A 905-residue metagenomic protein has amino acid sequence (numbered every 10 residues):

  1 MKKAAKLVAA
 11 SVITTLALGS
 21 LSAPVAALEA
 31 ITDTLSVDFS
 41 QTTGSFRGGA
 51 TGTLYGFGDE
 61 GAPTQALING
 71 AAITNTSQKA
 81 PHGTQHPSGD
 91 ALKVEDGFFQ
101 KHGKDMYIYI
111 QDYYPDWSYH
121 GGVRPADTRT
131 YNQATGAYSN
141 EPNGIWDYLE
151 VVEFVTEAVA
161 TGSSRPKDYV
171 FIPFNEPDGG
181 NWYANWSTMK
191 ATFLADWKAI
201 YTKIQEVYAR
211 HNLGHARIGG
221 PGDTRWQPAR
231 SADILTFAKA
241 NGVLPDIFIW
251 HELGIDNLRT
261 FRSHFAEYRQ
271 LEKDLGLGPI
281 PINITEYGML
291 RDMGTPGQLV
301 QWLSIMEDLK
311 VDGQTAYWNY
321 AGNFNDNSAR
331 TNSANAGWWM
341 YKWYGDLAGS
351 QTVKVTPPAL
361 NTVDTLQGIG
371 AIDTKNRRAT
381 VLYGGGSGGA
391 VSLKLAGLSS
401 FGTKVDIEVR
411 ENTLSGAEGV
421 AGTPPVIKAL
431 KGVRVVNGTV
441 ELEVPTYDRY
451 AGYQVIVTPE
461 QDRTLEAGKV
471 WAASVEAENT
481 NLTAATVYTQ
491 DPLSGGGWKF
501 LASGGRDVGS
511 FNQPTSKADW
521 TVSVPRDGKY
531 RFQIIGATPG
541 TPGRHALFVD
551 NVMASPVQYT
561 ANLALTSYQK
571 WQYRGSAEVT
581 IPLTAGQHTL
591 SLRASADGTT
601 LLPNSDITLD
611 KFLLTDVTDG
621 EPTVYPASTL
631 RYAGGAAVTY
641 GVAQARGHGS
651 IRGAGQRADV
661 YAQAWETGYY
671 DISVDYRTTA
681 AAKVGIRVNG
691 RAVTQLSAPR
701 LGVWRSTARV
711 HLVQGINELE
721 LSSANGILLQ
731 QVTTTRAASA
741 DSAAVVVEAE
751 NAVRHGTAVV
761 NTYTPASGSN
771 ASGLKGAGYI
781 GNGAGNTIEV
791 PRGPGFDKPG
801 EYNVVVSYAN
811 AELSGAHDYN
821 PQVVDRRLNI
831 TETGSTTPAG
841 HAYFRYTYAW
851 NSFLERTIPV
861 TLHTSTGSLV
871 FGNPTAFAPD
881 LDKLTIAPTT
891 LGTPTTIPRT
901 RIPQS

Functional and structural regions predicted by a protein language model:
M1-A27: Secretory targeting and sorting signals
A30-P81: Boundary/entry segment of secreted carbohydrate-active catalytic domains
A71-P245, I249-I255: Substrate-binding cleft and catalytic face of glycoside hydrolase catalytic domains, especially the flexible beta-alpha
D246, W250-T295: Glycoside hydrolase catalytic-domain groove-lining segments
M289-R377: Aromatic/acidic polysaccharide-binding cleft in carbohydrate-active enzymes
T362-G416, P459-E460, I535, Q663-E666 (+5 more regions): Carbohydrate-binding surface patches
G385-L482, M553, T836, F844-Y846: C-terminal beta-sandwich/jelly-roll accessory domains of carbohydrate-active enzymes
R463-Q904: Extracytoplasmic
